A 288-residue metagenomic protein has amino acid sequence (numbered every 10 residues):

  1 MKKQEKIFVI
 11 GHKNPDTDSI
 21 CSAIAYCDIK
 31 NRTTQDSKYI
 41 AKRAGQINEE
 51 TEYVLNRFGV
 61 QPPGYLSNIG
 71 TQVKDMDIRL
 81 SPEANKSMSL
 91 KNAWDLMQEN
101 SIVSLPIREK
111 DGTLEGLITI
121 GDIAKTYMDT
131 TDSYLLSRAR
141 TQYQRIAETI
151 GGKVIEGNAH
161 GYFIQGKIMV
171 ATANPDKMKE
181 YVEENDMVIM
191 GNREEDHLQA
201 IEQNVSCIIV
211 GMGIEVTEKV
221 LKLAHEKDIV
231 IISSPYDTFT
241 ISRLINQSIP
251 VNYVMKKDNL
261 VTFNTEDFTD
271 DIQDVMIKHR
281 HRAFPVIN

Functional and structural regions predicted by a protein language model:
M1-S104, E109-E115, D122-K125: Replace "Mg2+/Mn2+-dependent" with "divalent metal-dependent
H12, A44-Q46, K110, I120-I123 (+3 more regions): Short, ordered loop/turn segments at secondary-structure junctions
T17-A23, H197-Q199, T217-E218: Short glycine/serine/threonine-rich phosphate/pyrophosphate-binding segments that cradle anionic phosphate groups
I40, G64-Y65, L105-P106, V188-M190 (+5 more regions): Short hydrophobic alpha-helical runs that function as membrane-insertion/retention elements
L66-L96, R108, Y143-I155, F163-K179 (+3 more regions): Bateman/CBS regulatory modules and CBS-like beta-alpha motifs in cytosolic regions of diverse proteins
E99, K222-P250: Ser/Thr/Gly-rich flexible loops in soluble cytosolic domains mediating phosphotransfer, phosphorylation
L105-R108, I277-N288: Charge-patterned, long linear interaction tracts outside catalytic cores
I120-L136: A short, polar/charged loop-to-alpha-helix boundary motif
